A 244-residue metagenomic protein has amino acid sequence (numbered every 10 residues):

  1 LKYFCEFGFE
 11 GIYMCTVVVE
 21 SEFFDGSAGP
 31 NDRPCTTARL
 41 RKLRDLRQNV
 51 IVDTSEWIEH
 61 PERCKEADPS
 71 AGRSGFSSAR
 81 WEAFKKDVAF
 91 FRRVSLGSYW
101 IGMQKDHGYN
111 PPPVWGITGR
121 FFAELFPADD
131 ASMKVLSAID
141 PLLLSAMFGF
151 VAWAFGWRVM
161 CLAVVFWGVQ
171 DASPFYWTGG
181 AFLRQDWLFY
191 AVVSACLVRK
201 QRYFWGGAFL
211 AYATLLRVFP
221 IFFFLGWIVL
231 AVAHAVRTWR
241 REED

Functional and structural regions predicted by a protein language model:
K2-S137, P141: TM-lumen/periplasm interface segments of multi-pass membrane proteins, especially the first transmembrane helix
V114, T118, L143-M147, W187-Y190 (+2 more regions): Membrane-embedded alpha-helical core segments of multi-pass
K134-A163: Transmembrane-helix motifs of polytopic, lipid-linked glycan transferases
A138, V165-G168, A208-Y212, I228: Residue-level signature of the transmembrane alpha-helical core of multi-pass small-molecule transporters
F155-M160, K200-G206: Membrane-helix interface segments
M160-V164, S173-Y190, L197-V198, L216: Multi-pass, polyprenyl lipid-linked donor-dependent membrane glycosyltransferases
A191-A195, F204-W227: Membrane-interface alpha helices of multi-pass inner-membrane proteins
F223-D244: Perimembrane helix-loop-helix junctions
